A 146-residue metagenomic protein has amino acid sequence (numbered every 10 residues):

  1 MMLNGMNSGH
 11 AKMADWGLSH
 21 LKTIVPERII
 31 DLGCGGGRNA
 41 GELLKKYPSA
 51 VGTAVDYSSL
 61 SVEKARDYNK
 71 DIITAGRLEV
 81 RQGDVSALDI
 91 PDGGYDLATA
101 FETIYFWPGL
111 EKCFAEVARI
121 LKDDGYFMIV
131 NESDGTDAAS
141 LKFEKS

Functional and structural regions predicted by a protein language model:
S8-E27, E42: Conserved alpha-helix/loop element of class I SAM-dependent methyltransferases that forms part of the SAM/SAH-binding
L21, K46-Y47, L121: A generic alpha-to-beta junction signature in SAM-dependent methyltransferases
R28, D124-Y126: Short glycine-centered segments of the SAM/dcSAM-binding site in methyltransferase folds
R28-A87: Class I SAM-dependent methyltransferase SAM/SAH-binding core
S86-A98: A short acidic, Gly/Pro-enriched loop at the edge of an enzyme's catalytic core that lines a small-molecule cofactor
L97-L110: A short SAM/SAH-binding and catalytic strip from SAM-dependent methyltransferases
E111-D123: A short glycine-rich, Lys/Arg-flanked "PGG" loop and its adjoining helix->strand segment in the class I
Y126-S146: Conserved class I S-adenosyl-L-methionine
